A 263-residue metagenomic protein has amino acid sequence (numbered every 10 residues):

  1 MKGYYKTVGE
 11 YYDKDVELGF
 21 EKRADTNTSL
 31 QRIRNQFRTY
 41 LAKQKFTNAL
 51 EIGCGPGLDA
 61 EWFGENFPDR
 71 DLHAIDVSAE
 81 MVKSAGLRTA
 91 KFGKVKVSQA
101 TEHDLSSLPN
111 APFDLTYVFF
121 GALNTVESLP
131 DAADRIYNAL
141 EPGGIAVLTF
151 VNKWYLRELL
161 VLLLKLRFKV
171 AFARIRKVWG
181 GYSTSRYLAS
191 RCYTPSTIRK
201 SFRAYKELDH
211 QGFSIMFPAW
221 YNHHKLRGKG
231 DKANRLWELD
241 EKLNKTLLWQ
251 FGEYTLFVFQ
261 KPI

Functional and structural regions predicted by a protein language model:
M1-Q44, L58-W62, Y221: Conserved class I S-adenosyl-L-methionine
P56-D104: Class I SAM-dependent methyltransferase SAM/SAH-binding core
S107-L115: A short acidic, Gly/Pro-enriched loop at the edge of an enzyme's catalytic core that lines a small-molecule cofactor
L115-S128: A short SAM/SAH-binding and catalytic strip from SAM-dependent methyltransferases
P130-P142: A short glycine-rich, Lys/Arg-flanked "PGG" loop and its adjoining helix->strand segment in the class I
V147-R174: Conserved class I S-adenosyl-L-methionine
G181-T197: Acceptor-substrate binding/catalytic loop of class I
S196-K200, D209-I263: A C-terminal cap/extension of S-adenosyl-L-methionine-dependent methyltransferases that defines the acceptor-substrate
